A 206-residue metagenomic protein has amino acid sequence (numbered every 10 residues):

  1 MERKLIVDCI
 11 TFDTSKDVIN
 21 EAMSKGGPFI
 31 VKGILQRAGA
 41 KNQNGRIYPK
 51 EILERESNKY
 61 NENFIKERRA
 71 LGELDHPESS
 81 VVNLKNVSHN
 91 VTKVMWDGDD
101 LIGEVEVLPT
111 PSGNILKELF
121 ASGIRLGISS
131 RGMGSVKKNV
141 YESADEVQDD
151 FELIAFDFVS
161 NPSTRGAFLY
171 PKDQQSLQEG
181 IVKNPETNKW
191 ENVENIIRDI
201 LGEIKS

Functional and structural regions predicted by a protein language model:
M1-K66, G180-P185, K189-E194, D199-G202: Polar/acidic, low-complexity leader/linker segments enriched in S/T/G and N/D
D8, L71, N90-K189: Residue microenvironments linked to proteolytic maturation and disulfide-stabilized extracellular modules
C9-N20, L35, V81-K93, L153 (+1 more regions): A structural signal for short, hydrophobic beta-strand segments that form beta-sheets in beta-rich/all-beta domains
L35-K41, D75-E78, R131-K137: Short, flexible beta-strand-to-coil junctions
Q43-G45, N83, G113-K117: A short, polar/proline- and glycine-enriched secondary-structure boundary/capping micro-motif
G45-P49, P77-K85: Acidic Ser/Thr/Pro-rich low-complexity disordered segments that often serve as glycosylated linkers/stalks around
E62, K66-V82, I128: Short conserved beta-strand and strand-loop elements enriched in small hydrophobics with frequent Asp/Gly
K205-S206: Intrinsically disordered, low-complexity regulatory segments
